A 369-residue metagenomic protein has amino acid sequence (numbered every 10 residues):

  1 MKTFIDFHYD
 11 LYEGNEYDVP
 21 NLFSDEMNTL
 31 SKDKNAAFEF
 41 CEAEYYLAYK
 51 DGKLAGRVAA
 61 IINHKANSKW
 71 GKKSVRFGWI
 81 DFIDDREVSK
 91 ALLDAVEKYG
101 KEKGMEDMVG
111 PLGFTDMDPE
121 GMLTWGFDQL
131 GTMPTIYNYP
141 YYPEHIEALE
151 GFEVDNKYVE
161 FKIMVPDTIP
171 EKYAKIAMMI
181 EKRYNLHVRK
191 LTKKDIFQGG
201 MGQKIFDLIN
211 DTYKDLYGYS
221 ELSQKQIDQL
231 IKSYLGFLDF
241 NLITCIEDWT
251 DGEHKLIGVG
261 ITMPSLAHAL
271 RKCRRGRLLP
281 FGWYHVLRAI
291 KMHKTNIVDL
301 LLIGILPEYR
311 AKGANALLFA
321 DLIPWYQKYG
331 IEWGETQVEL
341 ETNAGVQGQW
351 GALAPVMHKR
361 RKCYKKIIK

Functional and structural regions predicted by a protein language model:
F7, L11, A95, Y99 (+7 more regions): Generic, well-ordered alpha-helical scaffold segments in large soluble proteins
H8-D51, G56-S68, K190-G304: A conserved beta-strand-loop-helix scaffold within acyl/acetyltransferase catalytic domains
A43, N156-E160, K359-C363: Short hydrophobic/aromatic beta-strand or adjacent loop that forms the aromatic wall/cage of a ligand/substrate-binding
K53, K101-K103, F237, D248-E253 (+4 more regions): Secondary-structure transition/capping motifs at alpha-helix termini and the adjoining loop/turn into the next element
K69-G151, R274-A352: Acyl-donor binding region in acyl/amide transferases
V109, K162, C245-E247, I261 (+1 more regions): Short beta-strand segments
I136-L216: Acyltransferase donor/substrate-recognition loop-hinge adjacent to the catalytic core
I163-P166, K365-K369: Short beta-strand-to-coil "C-cap" segments at the C-terminal boundary of structured domains/repeats, marking
